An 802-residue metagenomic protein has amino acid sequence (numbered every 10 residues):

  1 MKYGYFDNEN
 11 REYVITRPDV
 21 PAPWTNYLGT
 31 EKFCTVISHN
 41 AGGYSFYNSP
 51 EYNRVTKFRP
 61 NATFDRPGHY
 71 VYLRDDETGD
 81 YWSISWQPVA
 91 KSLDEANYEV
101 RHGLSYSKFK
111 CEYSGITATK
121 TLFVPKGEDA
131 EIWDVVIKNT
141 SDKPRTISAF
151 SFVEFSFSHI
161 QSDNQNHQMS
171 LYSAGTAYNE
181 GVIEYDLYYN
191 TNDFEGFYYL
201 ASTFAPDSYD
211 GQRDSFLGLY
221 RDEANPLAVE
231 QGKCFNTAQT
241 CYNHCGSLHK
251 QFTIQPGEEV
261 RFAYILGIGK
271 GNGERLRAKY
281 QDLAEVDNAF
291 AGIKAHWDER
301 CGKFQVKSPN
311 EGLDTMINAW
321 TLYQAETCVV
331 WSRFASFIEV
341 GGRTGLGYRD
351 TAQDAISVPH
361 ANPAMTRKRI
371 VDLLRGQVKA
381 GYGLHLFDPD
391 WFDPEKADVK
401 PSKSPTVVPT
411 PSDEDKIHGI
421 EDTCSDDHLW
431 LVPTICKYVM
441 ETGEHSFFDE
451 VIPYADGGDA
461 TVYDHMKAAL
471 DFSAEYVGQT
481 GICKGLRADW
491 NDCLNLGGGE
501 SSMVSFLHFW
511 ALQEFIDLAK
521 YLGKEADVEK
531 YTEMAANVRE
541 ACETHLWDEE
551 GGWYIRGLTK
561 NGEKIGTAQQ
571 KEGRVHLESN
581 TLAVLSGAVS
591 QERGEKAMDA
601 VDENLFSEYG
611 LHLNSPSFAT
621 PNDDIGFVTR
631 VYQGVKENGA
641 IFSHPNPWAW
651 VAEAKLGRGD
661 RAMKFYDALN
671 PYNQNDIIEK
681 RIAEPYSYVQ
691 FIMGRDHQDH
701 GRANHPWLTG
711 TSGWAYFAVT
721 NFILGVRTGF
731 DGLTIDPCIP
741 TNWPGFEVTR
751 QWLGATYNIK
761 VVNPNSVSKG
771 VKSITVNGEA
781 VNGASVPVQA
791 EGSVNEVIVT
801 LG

Functional and structural regions predicted by a protein language model:
M1-D350, P363-G376, S404-T410, K437-E441 (+6 more regions): Anionic coordination/interaction segments
Y72, L346-T351, A355-G481, S501-F509 (+4 more regions): Aromatic-rich carbohydrate-recognition surfaces in CAZymes
S105-S107, F157, V462, N495-W510: Hydrophobic, small-residue-rich alpha-helical packing segments that form membrane-like cores
K126-I132, V136-F152, F194-E195, F204-G218 (+8 more regions): Beta-rich accessory regions
F150-F152, H167, L384-L386, L507-I625 (+2 more regions): Catalytic cores of carbohydrate-active enzymes
N190, L283, D287, V306-N310 (+12 more regions): Hydrophobic alpha-helical scaffolding
L276-A284, N288, G292, T315-M316 (+5 more regions): Extended, well-ordered alpha-helical scaffold segments
S336-G345, H385-T423, A455-T461, T480-S501 (+3 more regions): Carbohydrate-binding/catalytic loop surfaces
